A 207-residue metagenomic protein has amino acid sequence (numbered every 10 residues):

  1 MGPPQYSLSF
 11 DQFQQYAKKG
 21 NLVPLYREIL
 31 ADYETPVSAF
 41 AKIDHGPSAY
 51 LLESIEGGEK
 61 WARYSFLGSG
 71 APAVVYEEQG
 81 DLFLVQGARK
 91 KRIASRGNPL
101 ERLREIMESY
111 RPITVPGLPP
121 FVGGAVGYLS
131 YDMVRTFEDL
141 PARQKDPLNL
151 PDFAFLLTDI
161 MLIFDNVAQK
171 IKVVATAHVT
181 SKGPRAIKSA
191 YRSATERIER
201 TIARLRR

Functional and structural regions predicted by a protein language model:
G2-A49, S54-S95, Y131-R207: Extended accessory regions or peripheral subdomains of proteins
L52-E56, P116-F121: Short coil/turn segments at secondary-structure boundaries
N98-P119: FAD-binding glycine-rich core of flavoenzymes that anchor FAD
G124: Catalytic beta-strand/loop module used to bind and position nucleotide/cofactor moieties in cofactor-attachment
